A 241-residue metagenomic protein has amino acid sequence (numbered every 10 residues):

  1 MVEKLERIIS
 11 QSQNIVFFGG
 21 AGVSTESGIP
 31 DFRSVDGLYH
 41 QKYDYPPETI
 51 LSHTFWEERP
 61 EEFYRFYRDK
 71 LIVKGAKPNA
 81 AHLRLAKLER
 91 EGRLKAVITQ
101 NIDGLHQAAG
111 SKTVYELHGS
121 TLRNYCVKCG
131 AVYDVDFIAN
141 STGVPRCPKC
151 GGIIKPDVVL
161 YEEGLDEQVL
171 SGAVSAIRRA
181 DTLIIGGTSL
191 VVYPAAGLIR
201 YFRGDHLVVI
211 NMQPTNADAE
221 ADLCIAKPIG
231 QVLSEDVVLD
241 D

Functional and structural regions predicted by a protein language model:
M1-D241: Conserved catalytic core of sirtuin-type NAD+-dependent deacylases
